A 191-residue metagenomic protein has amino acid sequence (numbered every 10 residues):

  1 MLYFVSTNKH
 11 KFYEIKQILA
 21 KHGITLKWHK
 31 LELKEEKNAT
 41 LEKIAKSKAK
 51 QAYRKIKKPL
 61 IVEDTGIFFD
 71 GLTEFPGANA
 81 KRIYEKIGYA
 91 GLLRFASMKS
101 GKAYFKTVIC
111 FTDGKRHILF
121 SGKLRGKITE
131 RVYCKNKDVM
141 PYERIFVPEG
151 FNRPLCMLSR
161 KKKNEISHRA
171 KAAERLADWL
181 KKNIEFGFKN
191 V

Functional and structural regions predicted by a protein language model:
L2-Y3, H10-V191: Anionic-ligand binding patches
